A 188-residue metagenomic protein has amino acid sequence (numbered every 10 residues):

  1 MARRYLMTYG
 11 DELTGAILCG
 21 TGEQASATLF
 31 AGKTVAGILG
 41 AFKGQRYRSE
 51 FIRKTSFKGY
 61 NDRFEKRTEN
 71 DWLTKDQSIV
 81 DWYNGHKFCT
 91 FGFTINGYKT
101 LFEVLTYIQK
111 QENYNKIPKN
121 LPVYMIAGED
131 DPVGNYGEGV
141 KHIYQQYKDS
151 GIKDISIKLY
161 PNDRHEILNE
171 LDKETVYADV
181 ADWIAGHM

Functional and structural regions predicted by a protein language model:
A2-F88: Alpha/beta-hydrolase-fold enzymes
C19-G20, I108-Q109, D179-W183: Non-catalytic cap/lid and distal C-terminal segments of serine-dependent acyl enzymes
F93-N115: Active-site nucleophile elbow and catalytic-triad environment of alpha/beta-hydrolase enzymes
I117-V123, S150-K153: Short, proline-enriched alpha-helix->beta-strand connector loops that line the catalytic pocket of alpha/beta-hydrolase
M125-A127: Short beta-strand/loop motif that positions the catalytic acidic residue of the alpha/beta-hydrolase fold
E129-P132, D163-R164: Acidic beta-to-alpha connecting loop that harbors the catalytic carboxylate
P132-H142: Conserved alpha/beta-hydrolase "acid-adjacent" motif
K148-M188: Catalytic active-site module of serine/aspartate enzymes centered on a nucleophile-bearing elbow/loop
